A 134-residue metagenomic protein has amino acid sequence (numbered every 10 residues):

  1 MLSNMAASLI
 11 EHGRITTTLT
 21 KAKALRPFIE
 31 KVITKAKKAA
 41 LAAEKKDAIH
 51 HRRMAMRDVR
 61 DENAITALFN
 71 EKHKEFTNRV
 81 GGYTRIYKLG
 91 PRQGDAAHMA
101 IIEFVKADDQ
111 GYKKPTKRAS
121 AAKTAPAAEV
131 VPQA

Functional and structural regions predicted by a protein language model:
M1: Basic, ligand-binding patches in group-transfer machinery, especially extracytoplasmic/periplasmic segments
N4-Q133: Structured, basic alpha/beta domains of bacterial-type, RNA-associated proteins
